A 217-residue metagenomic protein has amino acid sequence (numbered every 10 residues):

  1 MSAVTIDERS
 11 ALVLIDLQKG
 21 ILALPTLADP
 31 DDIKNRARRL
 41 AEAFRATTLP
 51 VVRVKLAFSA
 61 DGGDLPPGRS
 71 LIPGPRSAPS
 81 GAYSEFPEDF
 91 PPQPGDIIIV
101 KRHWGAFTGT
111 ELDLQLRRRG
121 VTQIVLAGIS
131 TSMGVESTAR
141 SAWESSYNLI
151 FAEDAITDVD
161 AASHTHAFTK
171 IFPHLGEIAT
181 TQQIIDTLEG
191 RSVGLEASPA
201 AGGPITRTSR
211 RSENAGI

Functional and structural regions predicted by a protein language model:
M1-I97, L188-I217: Active-site acidic carboxylates
A46-L49, G120, S146: Glycine-centered short loops/turns at secondary-structure junctions
Y83, P87-I129: Internal catalytic-core helix/loop-beta-alpha segment that presents or stabilizes conserved functional determinants
I99, G176-I184: Short acidic-hydrophobic, aromatic-tinged amphipathic segments that line or gate anion-handling sites
V125-G128, N148-A161: A short glycine-rich beta-strand->turn/loop micro-motif centered on a GG-aromatic cluster
V135-S145: Short Gly/Thr/Asp-enriched flexible loops that form oxyanion-binding sites at enzyme active sites
V159-F172: Active-site-proximal loop->helix
